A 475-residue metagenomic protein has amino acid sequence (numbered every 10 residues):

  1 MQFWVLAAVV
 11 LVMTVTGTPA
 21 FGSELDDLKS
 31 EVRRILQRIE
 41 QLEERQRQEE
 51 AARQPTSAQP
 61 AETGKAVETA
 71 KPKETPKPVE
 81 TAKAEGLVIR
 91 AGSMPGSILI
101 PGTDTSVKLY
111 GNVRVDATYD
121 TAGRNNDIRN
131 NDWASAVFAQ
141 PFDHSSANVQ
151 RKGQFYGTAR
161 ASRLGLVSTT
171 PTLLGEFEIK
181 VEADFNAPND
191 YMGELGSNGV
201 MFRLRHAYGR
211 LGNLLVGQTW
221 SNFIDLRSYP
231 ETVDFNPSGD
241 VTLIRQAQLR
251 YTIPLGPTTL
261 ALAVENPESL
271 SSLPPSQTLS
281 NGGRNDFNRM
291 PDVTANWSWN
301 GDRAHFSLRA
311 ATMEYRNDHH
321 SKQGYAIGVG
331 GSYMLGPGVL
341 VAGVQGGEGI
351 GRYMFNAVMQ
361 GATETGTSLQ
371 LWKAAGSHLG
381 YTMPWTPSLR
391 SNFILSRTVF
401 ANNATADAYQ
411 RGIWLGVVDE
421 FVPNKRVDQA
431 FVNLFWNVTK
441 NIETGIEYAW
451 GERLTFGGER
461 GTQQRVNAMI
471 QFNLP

Functional and structural regions predicted by a protein language model:
V9-V10, A20: Cleavable N-terminal signal peptides
F21-I128: N-terminal periplasmic/intermembrane-space "pro-region" immediately following the signal or transit peptide
G86, G153-Y156, G196-M201, P237-L243 (+6 more regions): Replace "Gram-negative outer membrane beta-barrel proteins" with "bacterial and organellar outer membrane beta-barrel
P95-S271, F287-T294, S298-H305, S332-G346 (+1 more regions): Outer membrane beta-barrel
D120, N186-M192, S221-D225, P230-N236 (+8 more regions): Sequence/structural signature of outer-membrane beta-barrel proteins
G301-N424: Detector for outer-membrane/organellar transmembrane beta-barrel domains, recognizing the amphipathic beta-strand
W436, T462-P475: Outer-membrane beta-barrel "beta-signal"
